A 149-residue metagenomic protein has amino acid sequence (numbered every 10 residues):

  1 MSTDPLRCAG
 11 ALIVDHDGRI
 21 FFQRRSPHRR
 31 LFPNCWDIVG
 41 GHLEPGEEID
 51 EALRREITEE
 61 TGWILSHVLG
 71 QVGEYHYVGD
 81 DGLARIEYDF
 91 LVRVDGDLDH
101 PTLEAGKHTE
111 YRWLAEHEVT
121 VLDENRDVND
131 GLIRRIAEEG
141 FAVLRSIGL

Functional and structural regions predicted by a protein language model:
M1-I20, L91: Conserved N-terminal beta-strand and adjoining loop/helix that marks the start of the Nudix/MutT-like hydrolase domain
T3, L12, H28, G82 (+1 more regions): Short secondary-structure boundary/capping segments
L6, P33-I38, L83-E87: Short connector loops at helix/strand junctions that flank enzyme active sites, especially segments positioning acidic
R19-E59: Conserved Nudix-box catalytic region and its N-terminal flanking loop in Nudix hydrolases and closely related
F22, G70-G73: A structural microfeature
R29-F32, T109-Y111, G131: A short local loop/turn or secondary-structure capping micro-motif enriched for an aromatic residue
L43-H67, Y75-D127: Unchanged
V128-L149: Charged phosphate-binding loop/patch that engages nucleotide di/tri-phosphates or the phosphate backbone of nucleic
